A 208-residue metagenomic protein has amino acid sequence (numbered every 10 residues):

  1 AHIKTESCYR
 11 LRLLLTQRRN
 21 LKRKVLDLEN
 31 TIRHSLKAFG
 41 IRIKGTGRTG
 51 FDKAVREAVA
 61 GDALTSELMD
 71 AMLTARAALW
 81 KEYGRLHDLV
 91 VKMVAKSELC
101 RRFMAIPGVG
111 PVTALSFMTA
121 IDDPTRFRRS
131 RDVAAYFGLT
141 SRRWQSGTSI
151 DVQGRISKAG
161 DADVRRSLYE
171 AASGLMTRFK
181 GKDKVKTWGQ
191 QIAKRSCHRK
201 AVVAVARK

Functional and structural regions predicted by a protein language model:
A1-K208: A detector of single, family-specific signature residues that are central to catalytic or substrate-handling motifs
